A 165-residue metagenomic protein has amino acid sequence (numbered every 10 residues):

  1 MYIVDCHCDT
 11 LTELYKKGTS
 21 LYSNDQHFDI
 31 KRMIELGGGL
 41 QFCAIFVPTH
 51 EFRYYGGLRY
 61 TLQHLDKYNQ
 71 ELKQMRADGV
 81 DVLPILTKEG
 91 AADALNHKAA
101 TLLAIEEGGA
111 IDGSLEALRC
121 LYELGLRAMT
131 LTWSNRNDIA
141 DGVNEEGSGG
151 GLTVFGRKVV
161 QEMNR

Functional and structural regions predicted by a protein language model:
M1-S148: N-terminal hydrophobic targeting/anchoring segments and the immediately downstream early-domain regions of hydrolases
K73, S148-R165: Alpha-helix-loop-beta-strand connector modules within alpha/beta enzyme cores
